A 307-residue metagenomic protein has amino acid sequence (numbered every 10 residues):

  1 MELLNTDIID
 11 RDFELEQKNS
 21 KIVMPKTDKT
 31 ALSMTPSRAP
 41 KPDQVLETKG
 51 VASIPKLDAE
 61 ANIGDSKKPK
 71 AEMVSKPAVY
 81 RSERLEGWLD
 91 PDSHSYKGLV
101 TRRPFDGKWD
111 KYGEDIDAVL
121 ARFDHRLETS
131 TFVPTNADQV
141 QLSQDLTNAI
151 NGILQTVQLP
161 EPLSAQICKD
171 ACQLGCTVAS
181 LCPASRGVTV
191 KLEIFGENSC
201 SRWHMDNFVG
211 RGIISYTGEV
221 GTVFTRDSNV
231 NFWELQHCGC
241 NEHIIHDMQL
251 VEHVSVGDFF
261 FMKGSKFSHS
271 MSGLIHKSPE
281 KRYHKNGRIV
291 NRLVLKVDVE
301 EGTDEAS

Functional and structural regions predicted by a protein language model:
E2-G152, Q158-E161, A165-L174, V178: N-terminal auxiliary "cap/dimerization" subdomain that precedes the catalytic jelly-roll/cupin core of mononuclear
D90-S95, A184, H253-S255, R288-I289: Flexible, charged surface loops at secondary-structure boundaries
S95-G98, V209-G212, V256-G257, V290-R292: Short, surface-exposed beta-edge/turn micro-motifs
G107, G218-G221, S268, E301-T303: Short loop/turn segments at secondary-structure transitions that flank enzyme active sites
A165, K169-V209: Long amphipathic N-terminal alpha/beta scaffold segment
L192-G196, I214-T217, G264, V297-V299: Short, structured patches in soluble enzyme cores that scaffold and shape functional sites
E197-F259: Catalytic core of non-heme Fe(II) oxygenases with the double-stranded beta-helix
H243-S307: Catalytic core of Fe(II)/2-oxoglutarate
